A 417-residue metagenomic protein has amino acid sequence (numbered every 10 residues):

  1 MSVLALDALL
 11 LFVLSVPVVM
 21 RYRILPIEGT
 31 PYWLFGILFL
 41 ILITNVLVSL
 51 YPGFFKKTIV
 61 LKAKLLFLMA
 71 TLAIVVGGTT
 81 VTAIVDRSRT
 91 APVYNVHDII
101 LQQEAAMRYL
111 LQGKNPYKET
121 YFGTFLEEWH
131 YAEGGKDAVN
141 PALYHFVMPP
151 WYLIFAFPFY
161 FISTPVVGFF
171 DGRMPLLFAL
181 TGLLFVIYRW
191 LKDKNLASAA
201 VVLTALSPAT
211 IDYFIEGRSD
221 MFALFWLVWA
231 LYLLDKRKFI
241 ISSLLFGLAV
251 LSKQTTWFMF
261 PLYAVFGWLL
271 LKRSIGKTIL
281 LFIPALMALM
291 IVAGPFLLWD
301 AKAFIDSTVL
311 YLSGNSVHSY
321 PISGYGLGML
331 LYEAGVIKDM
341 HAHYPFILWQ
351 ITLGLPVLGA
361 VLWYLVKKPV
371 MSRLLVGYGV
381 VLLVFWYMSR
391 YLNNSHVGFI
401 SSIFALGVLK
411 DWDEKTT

Functional and structural regions predicted by a protein language model:
M1-K64, V75-L231, G267-V397, G407-V408: Primarily membrane-embedded glycan-assembly and transfer machineries that use lipid-linked glycans
A70-T71: Short, contiguous, well-structured surface segments enriched in hydrophobic/aromatic residues
I240, L244-W268, I291, R390-H396: Transmembrane helices and adjacent periplasmic/lumenal helix-loop junctions of polyprenol-phosphate-dependent
V408-T417: A juxtamembrane structural motif centered on a specific transmembrane helix
